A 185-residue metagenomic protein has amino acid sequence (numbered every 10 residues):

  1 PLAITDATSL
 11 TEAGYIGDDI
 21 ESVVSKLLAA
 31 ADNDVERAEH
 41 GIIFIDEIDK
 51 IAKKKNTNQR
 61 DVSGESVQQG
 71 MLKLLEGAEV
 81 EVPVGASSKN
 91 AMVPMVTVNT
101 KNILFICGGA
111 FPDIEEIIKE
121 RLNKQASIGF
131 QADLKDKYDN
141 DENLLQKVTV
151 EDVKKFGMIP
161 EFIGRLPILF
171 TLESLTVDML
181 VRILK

Functional and structural regions predicted by a protein language model:
P1-A3, A7-I16, I20-F44, I48-K185: AAA+ P-loop NTPase nucleotide-binding core of proteostasis motors
